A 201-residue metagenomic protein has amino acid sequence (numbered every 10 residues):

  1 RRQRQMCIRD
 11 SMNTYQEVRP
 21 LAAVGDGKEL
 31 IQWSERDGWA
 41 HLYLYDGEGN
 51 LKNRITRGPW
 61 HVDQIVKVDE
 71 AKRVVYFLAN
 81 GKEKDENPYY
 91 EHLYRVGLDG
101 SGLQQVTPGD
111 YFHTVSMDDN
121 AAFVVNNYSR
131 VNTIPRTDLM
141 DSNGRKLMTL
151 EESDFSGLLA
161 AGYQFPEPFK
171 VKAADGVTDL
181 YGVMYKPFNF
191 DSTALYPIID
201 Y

Functional and structural regions predicted by a protein language model:
R1, R19-D37, D46, I55-T56 (+5 more regions): Beta-strand C-termini and the immediately following turn/loop, strongest in propeller blades
R4-I8: Short, small-residue-biased leader/transition segments that mark boundaries at the very start of proteins
R9-N13, G58-D63, G109-H113, S153-G157: Short coil/turn segments at the loop-to-beta-strand junctions that recur within blades of beta-propeller repeat folds
E17-L21, Q64-K67, T114: Conserved beta-strand position repeated once per blade in WD40 beta-propeller domains
H41-Y43, H92-Y94, R136-D138: A short loop-to-beta-strand structural motif that recurs across blades of beta-propeller domains
D46-N50, G97-S101, S142-N143: Short loop/turn segments that connect beta-strands within beta-propeller blades
N53-I55, H92, Q105, T149 (+1 more regions): Conserved beta-strand positions that form and line the central face of beta-propeller blades
K72, F112-Y201: Serine-hydrolase catalytic core recognition
